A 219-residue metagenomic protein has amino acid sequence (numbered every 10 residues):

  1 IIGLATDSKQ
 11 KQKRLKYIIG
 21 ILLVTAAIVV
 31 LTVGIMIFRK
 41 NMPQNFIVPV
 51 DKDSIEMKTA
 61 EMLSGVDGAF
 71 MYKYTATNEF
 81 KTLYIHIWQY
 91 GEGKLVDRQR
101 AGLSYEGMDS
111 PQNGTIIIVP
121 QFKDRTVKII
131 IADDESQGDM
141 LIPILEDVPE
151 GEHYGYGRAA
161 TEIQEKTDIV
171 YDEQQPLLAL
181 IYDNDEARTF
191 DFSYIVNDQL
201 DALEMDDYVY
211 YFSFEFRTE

Functional and structural regions predicted by a protein language model:
I1, T75-T77, R217: Solvent-exposed residues in well-ordered beta-strands and their adjoining turns, especially edge/terminal strands
I1-R14: N-terminal Lys/Arg-rich, disordered targeting/topogenic segments
L4, T25-A26, L178, D201: Residue-level detector of intrinsically disordered, flexible termini and proteolytic processing junctions
T6, A27-I28, D133-E135: Intrinsic disorder/low-complexity segments
S8, K16-Y17, G34-R39: Membrane engagement elements in two modes
I19-M36: Hydrophobic membrane-insertion alpha-helices, especially the h-region of bacterial N-terminal signal peptides
G34-N113: N-terminal export/targeting and maturation segments
A101-E219: Extracytoplasmic electrostatic interaction patches
